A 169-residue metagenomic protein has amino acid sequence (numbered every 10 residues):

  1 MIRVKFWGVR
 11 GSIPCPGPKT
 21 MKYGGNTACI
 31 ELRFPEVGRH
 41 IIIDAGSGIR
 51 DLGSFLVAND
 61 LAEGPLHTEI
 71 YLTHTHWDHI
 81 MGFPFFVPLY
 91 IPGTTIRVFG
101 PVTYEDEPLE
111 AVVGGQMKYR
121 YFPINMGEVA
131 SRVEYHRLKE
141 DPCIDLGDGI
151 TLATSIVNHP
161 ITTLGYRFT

Functional and structural regions predicted by a protein language model:
M1-T169: Binuclear metal-dependent hydrolase catalytic cores
